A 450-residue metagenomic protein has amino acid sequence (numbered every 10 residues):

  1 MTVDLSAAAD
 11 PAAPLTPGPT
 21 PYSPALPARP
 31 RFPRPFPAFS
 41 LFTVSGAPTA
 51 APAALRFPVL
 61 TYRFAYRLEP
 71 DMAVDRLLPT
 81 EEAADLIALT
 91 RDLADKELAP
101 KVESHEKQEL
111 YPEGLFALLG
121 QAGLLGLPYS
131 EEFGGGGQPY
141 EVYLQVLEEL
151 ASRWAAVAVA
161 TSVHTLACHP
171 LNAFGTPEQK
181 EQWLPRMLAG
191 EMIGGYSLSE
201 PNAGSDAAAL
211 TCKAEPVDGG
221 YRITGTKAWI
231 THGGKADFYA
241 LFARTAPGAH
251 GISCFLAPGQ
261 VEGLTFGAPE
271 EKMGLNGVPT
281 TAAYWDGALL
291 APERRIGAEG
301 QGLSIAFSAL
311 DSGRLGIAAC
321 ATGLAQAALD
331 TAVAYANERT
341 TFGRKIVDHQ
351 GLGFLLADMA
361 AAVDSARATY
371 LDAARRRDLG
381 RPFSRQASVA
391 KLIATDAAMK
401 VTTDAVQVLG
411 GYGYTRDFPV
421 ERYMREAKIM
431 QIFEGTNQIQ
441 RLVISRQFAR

Functional and structural regions predicted by a protein language model:
L5, P11, P33, P37-S40 (+1 more regions): Short hydrophobic targeting helices and cationic amphipathic motifs that mediate membrane/organellar targeting
R56, L60-R153, V157, F174-Q179 (+5 more regions): Alpha-helical interface subdomain recognition
A158-E178, G204: N-terminal glycine-rich flavin-associated loop
G190-L198: A short, Trp-centered hydrophobic/proline-enriched beta-strand micro-motif
A209, Q260-A291: Flexible, small-/acidic-enriched active-site or ligand-binding loops
G220, T224-F266: A short core secondary-structure module
Y284-I305: A short, charged helix-loop
